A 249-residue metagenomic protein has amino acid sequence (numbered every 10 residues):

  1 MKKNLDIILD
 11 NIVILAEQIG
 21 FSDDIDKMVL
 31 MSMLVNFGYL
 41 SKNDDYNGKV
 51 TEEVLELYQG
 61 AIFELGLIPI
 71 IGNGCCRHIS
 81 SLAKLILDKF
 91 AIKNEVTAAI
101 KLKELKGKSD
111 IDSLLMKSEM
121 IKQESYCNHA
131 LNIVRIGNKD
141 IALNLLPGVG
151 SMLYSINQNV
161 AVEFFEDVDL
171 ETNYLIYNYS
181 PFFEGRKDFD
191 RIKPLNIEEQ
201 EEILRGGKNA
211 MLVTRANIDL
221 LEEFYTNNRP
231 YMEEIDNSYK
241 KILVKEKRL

Functional and structural regions predicted by a protein language model:
M1-P69: Secondary-structure boundary elements
D26-M31, P69-L87: Active-site nucleophilic cysteine motif
H78-V168, N173-Y177, F182: Hydrophobic/aromatic-rich core segments of domains that either
F189-K193: A short, exposed loop/beta-hairpin motif centered on an aromatic-Gly-Thr core
E198-Y225, R229: A short beta-strand-loop micro-motif that forms or neighbors metal/cofactor- and ligand-binding patches at active-site
N228-Y231, I235-Y239: Low-complexity, highly charged intrinsically disordered N-terminal segments that act as targeting/localization
L243-V244: Long, charge-rich, low-complexity alpha-helical segments
K247-L249: Non-Sec secretion/translocation targeting segments of pathogen effectors
